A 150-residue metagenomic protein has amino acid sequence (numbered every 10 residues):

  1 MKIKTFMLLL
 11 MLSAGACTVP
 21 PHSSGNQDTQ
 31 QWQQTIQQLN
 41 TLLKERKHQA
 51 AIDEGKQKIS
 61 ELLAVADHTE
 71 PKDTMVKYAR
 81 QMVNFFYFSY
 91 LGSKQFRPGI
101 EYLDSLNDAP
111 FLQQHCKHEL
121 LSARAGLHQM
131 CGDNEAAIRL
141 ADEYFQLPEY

Functional and structural regions predicted by a protein language model:
C17-Q81: N-terminal leader/linker segments that initiate helical-solenoid repeat arrays
Q37, Q81-F85, E119, A123: "A position-specific structural signal for the A-helix of alpha-solenoid helical repeats
H48-Q49, F96, N134: TPR-repeat structural position
E61-A79, G92, S105-K117, L147-Y150: Flexible helix-coil transition and linker loops at the boundaries of alpha-helical arrays
